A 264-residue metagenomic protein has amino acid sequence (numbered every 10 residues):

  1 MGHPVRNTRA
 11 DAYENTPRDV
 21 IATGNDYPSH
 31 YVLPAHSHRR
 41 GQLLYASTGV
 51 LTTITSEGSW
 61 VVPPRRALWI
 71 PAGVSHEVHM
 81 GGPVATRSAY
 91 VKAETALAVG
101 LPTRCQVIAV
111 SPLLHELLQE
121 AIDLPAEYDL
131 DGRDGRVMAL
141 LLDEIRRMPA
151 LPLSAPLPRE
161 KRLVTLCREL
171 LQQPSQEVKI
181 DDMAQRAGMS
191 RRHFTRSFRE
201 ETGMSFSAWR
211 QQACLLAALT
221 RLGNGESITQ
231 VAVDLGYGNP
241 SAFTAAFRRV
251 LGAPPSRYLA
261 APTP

Functional and structural regions predicted by a protein language model:
M1-L51: Generic protein-terminus/edge-of-domain signal
L33, T48-I54, A67-L68, H76: Short beta-strand segments in beta-sandwich/barrel cores
E57-A72: Short acidic-glycine-tyrosine-enriched beta hairpin
R65, F194, F198, A242-F243 (+1 more regions): Short hydrophobic/aromatic patch on the recognition helix
G73-A96, G100-C105: Ligand-binding loop in jelly-roll beta-barrel domains
L97-R168: Amphipathic alpha-helical segments enriched in hydrophobic/aromatic residues interleaved with Lys/Arg
A121-D129, E144-L151, L166-K179, F198 (+4 more regions): Basic, amphipathic alpha-helical hairpins
E177, D181, M189, E200-T244 (+1 more regions): Terminal helix-turn-helix DNA-binding modules in bacterial transcription factors
